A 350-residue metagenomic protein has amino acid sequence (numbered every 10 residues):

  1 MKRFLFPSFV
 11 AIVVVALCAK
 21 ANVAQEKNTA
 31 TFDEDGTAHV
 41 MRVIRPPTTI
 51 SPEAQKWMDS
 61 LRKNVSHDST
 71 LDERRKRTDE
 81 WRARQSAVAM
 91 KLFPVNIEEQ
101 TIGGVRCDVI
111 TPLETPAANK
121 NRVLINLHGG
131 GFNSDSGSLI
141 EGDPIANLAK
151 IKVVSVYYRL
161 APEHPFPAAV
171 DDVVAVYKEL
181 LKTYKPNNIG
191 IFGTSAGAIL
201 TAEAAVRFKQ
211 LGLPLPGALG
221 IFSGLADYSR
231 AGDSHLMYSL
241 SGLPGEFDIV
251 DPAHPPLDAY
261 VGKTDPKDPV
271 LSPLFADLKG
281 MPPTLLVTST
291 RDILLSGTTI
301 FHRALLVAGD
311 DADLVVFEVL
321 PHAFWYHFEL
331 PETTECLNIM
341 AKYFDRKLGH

Functional and structural regions predicted by a protein language model:
M1-F9: Bacterial N-terminal signal peptides that target proteins for export
S8-A16: Bacterial N-terminal signal peptides
A19-A21: N-terminal signal peptide c-region/cleavage motif recognized by signal peptidases
Q25-E34, M41-T70, A87, K91-H350: Alpha/beta-hydrolase superfamily serine-hydrolase fold, recognizing
S66-R84: Phosphate-/polyanion-interacting regions in eukaryotic proteins
